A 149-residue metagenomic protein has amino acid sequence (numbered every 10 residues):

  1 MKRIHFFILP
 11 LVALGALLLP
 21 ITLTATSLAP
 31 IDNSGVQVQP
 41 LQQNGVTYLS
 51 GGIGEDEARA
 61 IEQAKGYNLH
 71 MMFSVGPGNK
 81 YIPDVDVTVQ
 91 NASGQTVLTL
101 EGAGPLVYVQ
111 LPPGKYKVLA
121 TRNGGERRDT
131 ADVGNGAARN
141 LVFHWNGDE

Functional and structural regions predicted by a protein language model:
K2-L11: Bacterial N-terminal signal peptides that target proteins for export
P20-T22: N-terminal signal peptide c-region/cleavage motif recognized by signal peptidases
A25-V85, R122-E149: Primarily secretory-pathway and cell-envelope proteins
D86-V97: Short amphipathic beta-strand segments in non-cytosolic proteins
V97-G102, V133: Short beta-strand segments within Ig-like beta-sandwich modules, predominantly Fibronectin type-III
G104-Q110: Short, surface-exposed beta-strand/beta-hairpin micro-motifs centered on an aromatic residue
P112-P113, N135: Surface-exposed loops/turns
G114-A120: A short tyrosine-centered beta-strand micro-motif
